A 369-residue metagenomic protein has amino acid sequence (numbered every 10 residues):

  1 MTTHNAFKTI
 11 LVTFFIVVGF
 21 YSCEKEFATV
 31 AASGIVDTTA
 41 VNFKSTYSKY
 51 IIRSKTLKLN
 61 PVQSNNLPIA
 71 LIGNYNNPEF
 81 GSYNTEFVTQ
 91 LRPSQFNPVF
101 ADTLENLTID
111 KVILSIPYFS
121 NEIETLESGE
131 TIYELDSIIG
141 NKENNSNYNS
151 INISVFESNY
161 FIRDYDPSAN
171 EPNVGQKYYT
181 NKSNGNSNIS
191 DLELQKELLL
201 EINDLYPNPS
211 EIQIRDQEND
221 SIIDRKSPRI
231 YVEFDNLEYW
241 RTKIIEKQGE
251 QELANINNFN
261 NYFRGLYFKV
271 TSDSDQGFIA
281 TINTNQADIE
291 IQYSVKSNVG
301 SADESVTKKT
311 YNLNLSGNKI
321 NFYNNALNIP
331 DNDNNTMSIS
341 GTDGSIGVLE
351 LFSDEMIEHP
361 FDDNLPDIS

Functional and structural regions predicted by a protein language model:
T2-S369: Secreted, disulfide-rich extracellular signaling modules
